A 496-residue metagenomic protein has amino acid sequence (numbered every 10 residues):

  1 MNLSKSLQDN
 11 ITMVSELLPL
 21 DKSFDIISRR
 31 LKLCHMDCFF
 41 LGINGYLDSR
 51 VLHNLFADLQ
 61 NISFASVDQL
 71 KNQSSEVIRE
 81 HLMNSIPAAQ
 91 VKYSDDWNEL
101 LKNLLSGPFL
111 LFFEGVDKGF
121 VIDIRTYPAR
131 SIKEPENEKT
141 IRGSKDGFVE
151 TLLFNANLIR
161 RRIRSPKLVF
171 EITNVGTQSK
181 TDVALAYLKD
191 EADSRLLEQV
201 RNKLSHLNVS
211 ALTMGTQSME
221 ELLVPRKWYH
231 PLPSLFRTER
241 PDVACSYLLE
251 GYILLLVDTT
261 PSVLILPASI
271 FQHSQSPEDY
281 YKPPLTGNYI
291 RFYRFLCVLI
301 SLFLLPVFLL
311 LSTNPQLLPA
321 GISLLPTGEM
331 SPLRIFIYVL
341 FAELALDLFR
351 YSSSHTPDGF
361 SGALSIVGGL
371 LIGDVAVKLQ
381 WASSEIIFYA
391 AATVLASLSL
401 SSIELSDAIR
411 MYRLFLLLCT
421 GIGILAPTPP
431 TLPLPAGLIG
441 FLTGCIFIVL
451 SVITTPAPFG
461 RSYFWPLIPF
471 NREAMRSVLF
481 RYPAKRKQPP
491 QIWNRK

Functional and structural regions predicted by a protein language model:
M1-V307, L311, P315-L318, L324-P326 (+1 more regions): Membrane-embedded alpha-helical signal segments
T140, S144, L370, L434-G437 (+1 more regions): Generic detector of intrinsically disordered, low-complexity, polar/charged segments
V200-S205, K227-W228, Q380, T428 (+1 more regions): Generic low-polarity alpha-helical segments
L255, S262, A268-S401, L405-L418: Transmembrane alpha-helical segments that form the functional core of multipass membrane systems
A382-I386, A390-K496: Hydrophobic alpha-helical transmembrane segments of membrane transport and translocation systems, primarily multi-pass
